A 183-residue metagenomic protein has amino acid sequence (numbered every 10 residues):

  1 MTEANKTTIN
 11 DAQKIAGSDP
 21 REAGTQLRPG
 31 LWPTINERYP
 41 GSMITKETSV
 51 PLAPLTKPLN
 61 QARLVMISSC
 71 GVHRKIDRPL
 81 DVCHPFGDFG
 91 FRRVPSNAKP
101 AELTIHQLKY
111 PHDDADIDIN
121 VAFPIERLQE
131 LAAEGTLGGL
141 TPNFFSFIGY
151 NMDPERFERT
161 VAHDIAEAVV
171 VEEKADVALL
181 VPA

Functional and structural regions predicted by a protein language model:
T2-A183: Metallocofactor- and cofactor-centric catalytic cores in central/energy metabolism, strongly enriched
